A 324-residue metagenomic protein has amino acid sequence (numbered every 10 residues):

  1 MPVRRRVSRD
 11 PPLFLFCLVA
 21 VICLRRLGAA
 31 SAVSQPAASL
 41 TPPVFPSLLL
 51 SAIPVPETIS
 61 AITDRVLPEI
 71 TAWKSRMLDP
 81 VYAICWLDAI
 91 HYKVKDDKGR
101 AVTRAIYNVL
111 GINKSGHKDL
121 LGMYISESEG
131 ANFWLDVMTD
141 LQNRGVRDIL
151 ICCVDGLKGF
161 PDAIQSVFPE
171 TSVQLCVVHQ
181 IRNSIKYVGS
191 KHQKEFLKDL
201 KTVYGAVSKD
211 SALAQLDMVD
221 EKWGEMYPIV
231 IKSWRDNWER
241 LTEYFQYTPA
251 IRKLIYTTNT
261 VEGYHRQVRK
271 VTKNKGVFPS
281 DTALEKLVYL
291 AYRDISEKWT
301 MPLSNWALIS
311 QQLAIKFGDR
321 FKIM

Functional and structural regions predicted by a protein language model:
P2, R6-P12, T41: N-terminal amphipathic/hydrophobic targeting modules at extreme N-termini, encompassing cleavable Sec/SRP-type signal
P42-S51: DNA-recognition alpha helix
P56-T58, D64-V154, K158, D162 (+2 more regions): RNase H-like nuclease fold core
T171-I185: Inter-helix linker motif
V188-Y204: Conserved phosphate-handling catalytic cores of large alpha/beta enzymes
T202-M324: Acidic/histidine-rich catalytic cores and adjacent linkers of DNA breakage/strand-transfer/modification proteins
